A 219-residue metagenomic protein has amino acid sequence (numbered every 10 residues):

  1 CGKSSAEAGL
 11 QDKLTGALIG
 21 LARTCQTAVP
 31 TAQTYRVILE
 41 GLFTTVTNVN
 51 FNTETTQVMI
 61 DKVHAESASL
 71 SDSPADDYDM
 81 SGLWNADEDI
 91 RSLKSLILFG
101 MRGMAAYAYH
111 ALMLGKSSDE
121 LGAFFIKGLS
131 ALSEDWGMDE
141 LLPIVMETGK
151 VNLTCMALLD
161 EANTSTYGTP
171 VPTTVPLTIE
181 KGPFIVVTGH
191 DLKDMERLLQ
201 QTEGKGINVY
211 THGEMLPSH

Functional and structural regions predicted by a protein language model:
C1-H219: Metallocofactor- and cofactor-centric catalytic cores in central/energy metabolism, strongly enriched
